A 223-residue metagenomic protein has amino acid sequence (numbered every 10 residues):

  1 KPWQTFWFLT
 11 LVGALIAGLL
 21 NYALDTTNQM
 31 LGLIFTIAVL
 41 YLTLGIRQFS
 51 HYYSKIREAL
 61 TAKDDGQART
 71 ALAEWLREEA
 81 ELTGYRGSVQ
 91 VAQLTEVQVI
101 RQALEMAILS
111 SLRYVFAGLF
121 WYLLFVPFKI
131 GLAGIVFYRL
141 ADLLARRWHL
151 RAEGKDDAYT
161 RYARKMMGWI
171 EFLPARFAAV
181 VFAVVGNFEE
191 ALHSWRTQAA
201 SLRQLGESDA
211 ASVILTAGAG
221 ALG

Functional and structural regions predicted by a protein language model:
K1-G223: Hydrophobic N-terminal alpha-helices or hydrophobic patches in metabolic proteins across all domains of life
